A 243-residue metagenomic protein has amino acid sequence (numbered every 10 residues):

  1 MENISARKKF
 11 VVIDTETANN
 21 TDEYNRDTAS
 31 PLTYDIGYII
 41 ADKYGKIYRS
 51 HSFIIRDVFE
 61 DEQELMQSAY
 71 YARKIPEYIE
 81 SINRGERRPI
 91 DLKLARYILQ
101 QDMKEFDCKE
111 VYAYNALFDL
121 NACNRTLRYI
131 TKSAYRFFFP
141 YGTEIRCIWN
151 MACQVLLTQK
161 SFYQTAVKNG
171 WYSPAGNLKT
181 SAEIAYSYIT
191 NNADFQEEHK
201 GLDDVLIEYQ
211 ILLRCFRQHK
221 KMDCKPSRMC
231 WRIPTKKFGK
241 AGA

Functional and structural regions predicted by a protein language model:
E2-T126: Conserved non-catalytic scaffold segment of RNase H-like nuclease domains
S5, E105-D107, Y135-G142, D223: Short helix-terminating capping/connector loops at secondary-structure junctions
T15-A18, I148, E208: Ser/Thr-centric signal marking residues that sit in or immediately flank functional binding/regulatory motifs
F53-R56, F138-V155: A short, structured active-site edge motif that brings together acidic residues
E60-I82, I148-D203: Active-site-proximal helix-loop-helix substrate-binding element of RNase H-like nuclease domains
A95-L99, D119, E144, I148 (+1 more regions): Amphipathic alpha-helical interface surfaces
D107-L117, N121-A122, V167-G242: Acidic, Mg2+-coordinating catalytic module of metal-dependent nucleases/exonucleases that use a two-metal-ion mechanism
F118-R146: Substrate-recognition/cap helix-loop segment adjacent to the acidic, metal-dependent catalytic center of Asp-based
